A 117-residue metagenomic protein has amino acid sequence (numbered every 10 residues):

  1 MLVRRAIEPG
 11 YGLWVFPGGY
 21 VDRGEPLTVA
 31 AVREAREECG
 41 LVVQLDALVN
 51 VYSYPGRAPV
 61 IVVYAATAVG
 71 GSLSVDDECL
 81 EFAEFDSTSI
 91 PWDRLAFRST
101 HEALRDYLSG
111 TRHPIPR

Functional and structural regions predicted by a protein language model:
M1-V15, V43, A47: N-terminal strand-loop-strand
V21-D106, T111-R117: Unchanged
